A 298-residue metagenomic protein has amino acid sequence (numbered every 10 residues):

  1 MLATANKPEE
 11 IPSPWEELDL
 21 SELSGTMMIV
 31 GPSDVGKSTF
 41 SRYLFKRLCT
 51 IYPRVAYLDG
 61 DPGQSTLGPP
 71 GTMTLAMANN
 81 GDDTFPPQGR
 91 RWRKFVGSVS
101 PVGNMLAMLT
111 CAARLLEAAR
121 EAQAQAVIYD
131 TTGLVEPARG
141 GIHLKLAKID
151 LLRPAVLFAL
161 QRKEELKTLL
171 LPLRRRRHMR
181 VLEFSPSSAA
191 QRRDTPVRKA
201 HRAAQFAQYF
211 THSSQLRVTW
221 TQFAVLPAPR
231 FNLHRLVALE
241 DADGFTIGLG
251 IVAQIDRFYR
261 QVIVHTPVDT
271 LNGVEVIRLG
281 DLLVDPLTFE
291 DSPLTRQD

Functional and structural regions predicted by a protein language model:
M1-E22, I29, R47, P53 (+1 more regions): Preference for solvent-exposed, low-hydrophobicity sequence contexts
P8-V30, Y52, A56-Y129, V135: Nucleotide-state-sensitive switch-loop elements of NTP-binding domains
S33: The conserved Walker
K37: Conserved lysine of the Walker
F40, L44: Hydrophobic positions on the alpha1 helix immediately C-terminal to the Walker A/P-loop
K46, P62-Q64, L146-K148: A generic local secondary-structure boundary/capping motif
M77-G81, I149-L151, R180-V181: Short, structured secondary-structure boundary patches
A118-R177: Phosphate/Mg2+-binding loops and adjacent switch elements in nucleotide/diphosphate-handling enzyme cores
